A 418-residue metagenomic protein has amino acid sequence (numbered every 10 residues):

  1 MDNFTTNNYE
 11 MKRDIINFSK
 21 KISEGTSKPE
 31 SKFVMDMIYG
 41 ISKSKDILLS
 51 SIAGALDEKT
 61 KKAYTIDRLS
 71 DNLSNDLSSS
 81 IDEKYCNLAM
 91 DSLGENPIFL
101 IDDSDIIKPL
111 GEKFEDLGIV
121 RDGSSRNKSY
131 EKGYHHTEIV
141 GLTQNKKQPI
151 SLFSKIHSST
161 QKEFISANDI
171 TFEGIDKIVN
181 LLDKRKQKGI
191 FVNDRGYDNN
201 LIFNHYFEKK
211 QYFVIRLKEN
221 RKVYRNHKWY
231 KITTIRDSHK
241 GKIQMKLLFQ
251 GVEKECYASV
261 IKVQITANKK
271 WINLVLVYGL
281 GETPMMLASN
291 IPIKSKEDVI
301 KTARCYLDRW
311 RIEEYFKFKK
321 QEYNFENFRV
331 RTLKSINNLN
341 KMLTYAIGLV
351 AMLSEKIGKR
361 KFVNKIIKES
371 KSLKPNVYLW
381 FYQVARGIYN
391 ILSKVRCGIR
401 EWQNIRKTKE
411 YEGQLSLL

Functional and structural regions predicted by a protein language model:
M1-L48, E112, L142-L418: Single, function-defining residue in the core of a domain
S27, I41-S44, K59-K61, L88-S92 (+1 more regions): Short secondary-structure boundary/capping segments within folded domains
A55-R68: Short, basic interhelical loop/turn and adjoining N-cap of the next helix at nucleic-acid- or acidic-partner-contacting
T65-K146, S259-K262: Active-site-proximal, Lys/Arg-enriched surface segment that forms a nucleic-acid-binding/basic interface patch
